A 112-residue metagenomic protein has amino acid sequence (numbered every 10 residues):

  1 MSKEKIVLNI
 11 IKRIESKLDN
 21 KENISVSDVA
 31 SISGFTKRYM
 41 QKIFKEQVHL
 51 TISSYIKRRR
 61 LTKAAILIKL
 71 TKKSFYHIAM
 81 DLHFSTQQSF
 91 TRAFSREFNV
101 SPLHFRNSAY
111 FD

Functional and structural regions predicted by a protein language model:
M1-S2, N9, R92-D112: …primarily DNA-binding HTH/wHTH and HhH modules…
E4-V7, V26: Short, structured helix-loop boundary elements
L8-N23, E46-S85, S108-D112: Terminal helix-turn-helix DNA-binding modules in bacterial transcription factors
I24-G34: Short secondary-structure junction/hinge motifs that connect adjacent elements
S27, R38, S74-H77, Q88: Residues within helix-turn-helix
A30, A79-M80, T91: The alpha-helix within a helix-turn-helix
I32, T36-Y39, S85-T86: Short coil turns linking two alpha-helices in DNA-binding domains
